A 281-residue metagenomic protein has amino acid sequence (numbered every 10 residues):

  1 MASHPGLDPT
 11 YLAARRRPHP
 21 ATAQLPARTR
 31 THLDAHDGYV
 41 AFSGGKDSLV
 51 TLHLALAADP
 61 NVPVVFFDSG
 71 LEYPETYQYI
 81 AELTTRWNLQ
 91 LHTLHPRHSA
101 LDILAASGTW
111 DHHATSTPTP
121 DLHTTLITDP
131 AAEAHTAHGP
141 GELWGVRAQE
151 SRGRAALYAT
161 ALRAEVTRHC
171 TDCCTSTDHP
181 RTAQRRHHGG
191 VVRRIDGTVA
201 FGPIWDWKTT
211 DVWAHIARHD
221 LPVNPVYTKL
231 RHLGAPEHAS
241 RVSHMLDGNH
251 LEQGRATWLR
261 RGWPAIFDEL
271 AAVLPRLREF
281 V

Functional and structural regions predicted by a protein language model:
M1-V281: Nucleotide-activated chemistry modules centered on ATP-dependent adenylation/adenylyltransferase
